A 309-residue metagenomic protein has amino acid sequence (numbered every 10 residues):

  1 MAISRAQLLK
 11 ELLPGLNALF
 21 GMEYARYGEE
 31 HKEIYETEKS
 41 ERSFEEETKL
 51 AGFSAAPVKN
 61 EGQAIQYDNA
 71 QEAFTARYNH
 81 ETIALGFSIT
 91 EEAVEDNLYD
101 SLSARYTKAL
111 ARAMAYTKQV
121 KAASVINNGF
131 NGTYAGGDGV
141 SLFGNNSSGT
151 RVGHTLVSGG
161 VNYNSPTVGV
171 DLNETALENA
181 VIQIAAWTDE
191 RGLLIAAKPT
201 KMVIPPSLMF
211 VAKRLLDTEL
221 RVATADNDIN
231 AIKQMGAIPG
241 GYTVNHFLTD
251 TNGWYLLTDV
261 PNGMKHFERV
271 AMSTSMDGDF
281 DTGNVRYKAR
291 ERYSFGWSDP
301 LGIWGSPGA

Functional and structural regions predicted by a protein language model:
M1-Y27: N-terminal alpha-helical "arm" segments
A2-K10, F143-E190, A196-A309: Sequence/fold signature of self-assembling virion shell proteins
G15, L19, E30, A176-N179 (+1 more regions): Exposed alpha-helical structural elements
A25-I83: Assembly/oligomerization interface modules of large self-assembling protein complexes
T48, S54, T82, A93 (+6 more regions): Solvent-exposed, flexible loop/coil residues
T75, R191-G192: A generic local secondary-structure boundary/capping motif
T75-Y134, M202, Y287-A289: Long, contiguous amphipathic alpha-helices that act as assembly "spine/axial" helices in icosahedral shell and virion
K118-V161: Glycine-rich, mobile lid/loop segments that gate access to catalytic sites or pores
